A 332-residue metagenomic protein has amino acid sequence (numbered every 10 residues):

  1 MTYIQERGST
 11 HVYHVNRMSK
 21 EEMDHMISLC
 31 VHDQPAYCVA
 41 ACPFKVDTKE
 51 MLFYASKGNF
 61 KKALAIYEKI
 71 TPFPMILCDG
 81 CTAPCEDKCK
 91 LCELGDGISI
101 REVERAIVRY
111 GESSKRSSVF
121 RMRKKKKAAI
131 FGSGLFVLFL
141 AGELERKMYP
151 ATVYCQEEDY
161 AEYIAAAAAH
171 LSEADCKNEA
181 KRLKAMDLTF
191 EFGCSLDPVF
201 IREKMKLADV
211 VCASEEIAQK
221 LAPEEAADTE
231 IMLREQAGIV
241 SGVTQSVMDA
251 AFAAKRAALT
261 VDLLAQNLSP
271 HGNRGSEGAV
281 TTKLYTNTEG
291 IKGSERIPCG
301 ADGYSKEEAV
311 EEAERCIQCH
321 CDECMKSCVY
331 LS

Functional and structural regions predicted by a protein language model:
M1-R121, K127, K181, L188 (+1 more regions): Ferredoxin-type iron-sulfur electron-transfer modules and their immediate structural context
K127-T152: N-terminal Rossmann-like FAD-binding beta1-loop-alpha1 element of flavoenzymes
F131-G134, G193, A213-I217: Structural motif
S133, C155-E158, G242: Cofactor-binding loop segments of dinucleotide-utilizing enzymes, especially the Rossmann-like FAD- and NAD(P)+-binding
P150-F192, S269-G278: Rossmann-like dinucleotide-binding cores of NAD(P)H-dependent redox enzymes
E191-K204: A conserved short coil-to-beta-strand element within the FAD-binding core of flavoproteins
K204-V211: Conserved acidic residues
